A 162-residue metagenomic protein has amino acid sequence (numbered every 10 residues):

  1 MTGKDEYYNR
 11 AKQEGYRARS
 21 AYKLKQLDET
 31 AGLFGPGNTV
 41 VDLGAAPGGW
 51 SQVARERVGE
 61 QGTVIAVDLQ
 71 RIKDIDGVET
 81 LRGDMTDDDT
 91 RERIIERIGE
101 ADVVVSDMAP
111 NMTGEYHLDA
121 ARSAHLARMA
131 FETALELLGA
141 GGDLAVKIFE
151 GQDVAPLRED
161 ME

Functional and structural regions predicted by a protein language model:
R10-E29: Conserved SAM-binding loop and adjacent beta-strand
E29-P36, E56-R57, I98, E136: Glycine-rich helix-loop-beta junction characteristic of Rossmann-like nucleotide cofactor-binding loops
G35-A46: Conserved class I S-adenosyl-L-methionine
N38, G62, G142: Glycine-centered, small-residue-biased loops immediately flanking beta-strands in adenine/cofactor-binding cores
V41, D76, Y116-A120, A124-E162: C-terminal substrate-binding/active-site "lid" region of AdoMet-derived donor-dependent transferases
P47-E60: Conserved SAM-binding loop of SAM-dependent methyltransferases across substrates and taxa, primarily the Class I
T63-D68: Conserved SAM-binding motif I beta-strand of class I
Q70-T113: S-adenosyl-L-methionine
